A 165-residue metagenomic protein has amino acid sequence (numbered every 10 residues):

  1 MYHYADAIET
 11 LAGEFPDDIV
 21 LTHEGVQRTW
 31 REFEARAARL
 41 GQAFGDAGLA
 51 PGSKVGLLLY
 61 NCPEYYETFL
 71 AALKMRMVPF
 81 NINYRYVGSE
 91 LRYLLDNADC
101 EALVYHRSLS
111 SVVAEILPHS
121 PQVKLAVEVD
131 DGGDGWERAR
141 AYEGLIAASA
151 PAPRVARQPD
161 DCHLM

Functional and structural regions predicted by a protein language model:
E9, D17-C62, Y66-L70, V87-R92 (+1 more regions): Conserved AMP-binding/adenylate-forming core of the ANL superfamily
A12-D17, D161: A short, compositionally biased
A35, D96, A147-A148: Phosphate-coordinating loops and pocket residues in cytosolic domains that bind phosphorylated ligands
D46-A47, K74-G144: Structural core segment of the AMP-binding/adenylate-forming
E128, G133, A148-M165: Conserved pre-ATP/AMP-binding loop-to-beta segment of ANL
